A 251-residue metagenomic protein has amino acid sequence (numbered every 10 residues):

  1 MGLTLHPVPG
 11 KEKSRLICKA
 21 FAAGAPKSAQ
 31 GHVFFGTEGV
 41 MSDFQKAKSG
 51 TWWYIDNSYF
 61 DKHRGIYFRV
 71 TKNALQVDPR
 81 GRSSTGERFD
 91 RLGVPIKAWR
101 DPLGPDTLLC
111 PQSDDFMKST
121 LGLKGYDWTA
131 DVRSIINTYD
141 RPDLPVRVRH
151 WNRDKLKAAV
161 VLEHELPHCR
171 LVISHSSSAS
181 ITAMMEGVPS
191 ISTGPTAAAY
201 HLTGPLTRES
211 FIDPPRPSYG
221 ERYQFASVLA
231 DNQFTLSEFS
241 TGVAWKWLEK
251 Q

Functional and structural regions predicted by a protein language model:
M1-F35, D115-F116, D143, A244-Q251: N-terminal pre-catalytic "stem/leader" segment of glycosyltransferase-like enzymes
M1-T4, D106, P145, V188: Residues that mark the start of a beta-strand
C18-I66: Extended catalytic core of nucleotide-activated donor transferases of GT-like folds
G31-V33, D106, R170-L171: Structural motif
V40, A130, N137, L144-A198: Donor nucleotide-activated moiety binding/catalytic core segment of transferases that use nucleotide-activated donors
V40-F44, D61-R64, D115-T120, D154-K157 (+2 more regions): Short catalytic/ligand-binding loop motif for oxyanion handling, primarily in non-cytosolic enzymes, centered on
R64-P105, T120, H201-Q251: Leloir-type glycosyltransferase catalytic cores
D101-K155: Conserved catalytic-core segment of nucleotide-activated headgroup transferases in glycan assembly
